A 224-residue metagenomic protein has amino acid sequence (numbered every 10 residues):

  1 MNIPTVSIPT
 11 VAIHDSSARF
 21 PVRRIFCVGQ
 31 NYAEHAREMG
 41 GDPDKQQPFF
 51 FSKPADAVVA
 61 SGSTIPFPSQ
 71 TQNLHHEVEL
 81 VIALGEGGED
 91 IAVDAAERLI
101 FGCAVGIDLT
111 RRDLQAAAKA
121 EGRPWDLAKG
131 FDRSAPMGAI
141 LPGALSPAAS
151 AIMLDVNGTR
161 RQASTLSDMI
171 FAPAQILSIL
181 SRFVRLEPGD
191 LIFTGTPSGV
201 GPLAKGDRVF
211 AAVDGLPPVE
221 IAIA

Functional and structural regions predicted by a protein language model:
M1-F101: Extended, compositionally biased flexible segments
N2-F20, N31, H35-P43, A104 (+1 more regions): Catalytic-pocket segment enriched in acidic/His residues
